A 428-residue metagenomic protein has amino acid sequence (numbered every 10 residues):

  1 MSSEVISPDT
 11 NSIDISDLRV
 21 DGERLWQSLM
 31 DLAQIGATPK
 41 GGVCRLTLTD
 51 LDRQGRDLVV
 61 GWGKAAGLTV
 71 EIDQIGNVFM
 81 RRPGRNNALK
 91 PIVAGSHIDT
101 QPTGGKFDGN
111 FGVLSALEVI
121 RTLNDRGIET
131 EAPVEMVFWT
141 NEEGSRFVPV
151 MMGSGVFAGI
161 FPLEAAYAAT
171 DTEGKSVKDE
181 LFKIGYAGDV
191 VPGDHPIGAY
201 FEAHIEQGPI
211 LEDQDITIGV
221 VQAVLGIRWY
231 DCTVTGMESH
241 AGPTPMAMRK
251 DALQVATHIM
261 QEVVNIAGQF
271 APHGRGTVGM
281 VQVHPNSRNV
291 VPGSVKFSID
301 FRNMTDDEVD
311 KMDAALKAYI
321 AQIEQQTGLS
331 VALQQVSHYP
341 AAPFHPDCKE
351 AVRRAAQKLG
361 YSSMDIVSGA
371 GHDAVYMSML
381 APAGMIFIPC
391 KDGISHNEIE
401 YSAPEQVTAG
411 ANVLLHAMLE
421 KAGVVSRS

Functional and structural regions predicted by a protein language model:
E4-T49, Y339, I394-H396: N-terminal capping segment at the start of a domain
D17-R19, W26, Q34-T38, G174-Q222 (+3 more regions): Active-site-adjacent substrate-binding region of metalloamidase/peptidase-like peptide-processing proteins
L32, A94, T103-E143, R228-V234 (+4 more regions): Alpha-helical metal-binding/catalytic segments enriched in His/Glu/Asp
A37-P83: A non-catalytic alpha/beta surface segment that caps or lines the substrate-entry region of metallo-dependent hydrolase
T47, T277-N286, S298-D300, M304-T305 (+2 more regions): A short beta-alpha structural unit
A66, V78-F111: Catalytic-core environment of secreted peptidases
N141-E142, V148-D307: Midchain, well-structured core segments that form catalytic/ion-binding scaffolds
T244-F270, A318, S363, I388-S428: His/Asp/Glu-rich mid-to-C-terminal helical/loop segments that flank catalytic regions of hydrolases
